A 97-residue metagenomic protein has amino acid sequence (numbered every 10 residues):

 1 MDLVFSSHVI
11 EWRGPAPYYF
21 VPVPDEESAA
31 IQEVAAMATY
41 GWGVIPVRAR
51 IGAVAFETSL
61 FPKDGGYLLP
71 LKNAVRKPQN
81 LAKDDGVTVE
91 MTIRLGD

Functional and structural regions predicted by a protein language model:
M1-G66, D85-D97: Long, compositionally biased stretches
A35, K72-K77: Short alpha-helix capping/helix-loop boundary micro-motifs
L68-P70: A generic structural motif
